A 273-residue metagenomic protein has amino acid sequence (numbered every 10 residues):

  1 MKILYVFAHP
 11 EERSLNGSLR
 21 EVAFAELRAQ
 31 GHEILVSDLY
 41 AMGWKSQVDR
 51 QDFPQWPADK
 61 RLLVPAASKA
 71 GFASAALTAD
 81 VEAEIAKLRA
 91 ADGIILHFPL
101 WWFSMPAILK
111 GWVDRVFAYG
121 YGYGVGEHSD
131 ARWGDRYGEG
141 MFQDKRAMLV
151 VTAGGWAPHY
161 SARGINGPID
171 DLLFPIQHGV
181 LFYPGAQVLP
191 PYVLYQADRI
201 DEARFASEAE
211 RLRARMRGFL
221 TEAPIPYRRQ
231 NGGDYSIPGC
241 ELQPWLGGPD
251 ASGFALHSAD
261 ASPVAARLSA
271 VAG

Functional and structural regions predicted by a protein language model:
M1-V125, R211-G273: N-terminal beta1-alpha1-beta2 submodule of the flavodoxin-like/Rossmannoid cofactor-binding fold
V6, R20, I165-D170, E202-E210: C-terminal/domain-terminus segments
S37-W44, A186-A203: Short connector loops at secondary-structure junctions
S46-Q51, Y160-A162, A203-R204: Short aromatic-enriched loop/helix-cap "lid" or pocket-rim segments at secondary-structure transitions that line
R89, A107, F142-Q143, Q187: Structured loop/turn residues at beta-strand edges in well-structured enzyme cores
G93, R146, P190-P191: Well-ordered beta-strand positions
G124-F182: Short, glycine-/small-residue-rich phosphate/pyrophosphate-handling segment
F174, G179-P190, L194, F219: Oxidoreductase and adenylate-handling cofactor-binding alpha/beta cores
